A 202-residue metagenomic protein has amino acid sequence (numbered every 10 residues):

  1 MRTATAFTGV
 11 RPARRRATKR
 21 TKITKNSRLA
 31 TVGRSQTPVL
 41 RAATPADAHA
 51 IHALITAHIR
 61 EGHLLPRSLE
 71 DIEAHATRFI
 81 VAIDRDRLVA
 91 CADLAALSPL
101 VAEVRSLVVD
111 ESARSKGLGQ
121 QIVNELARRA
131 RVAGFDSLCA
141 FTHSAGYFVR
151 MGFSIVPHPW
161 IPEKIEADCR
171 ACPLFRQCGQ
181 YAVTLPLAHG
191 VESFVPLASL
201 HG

Functional and structural regions predicted by a protein language model:
A6-G9, T18-K25, T31: Short, low-complexity, charge-dense intrinsically disordered segments
K25-P66, I83, Q180-A182, H189-G202: Short amphipathic alpha-helix that is part of the acyltransferase structural core
R67-L69, A167-P173: Short, P/G- and charge-enriched loop/turn segments at secondary-structure junctions
D71-R85, E103, R176-G179: A short helix-loop-beta-strand connector motif used in the catalytic cores of GNAT acetyltransferases and, in some
V81, R87-A96, L100-V108: Conserved beta-strand in the GNAT
V109, S115-A130, A140: Conserved acetyl-CoA-binding loop-helix of GNAT-fold acetyltransferases
D110, A188: Residue-level recognition of the GNAT/N-acetyltransferase active site
V132, D136, T142-R170: Conserved active-site alpha-helix within GNAT-family acetyltransferase domains
